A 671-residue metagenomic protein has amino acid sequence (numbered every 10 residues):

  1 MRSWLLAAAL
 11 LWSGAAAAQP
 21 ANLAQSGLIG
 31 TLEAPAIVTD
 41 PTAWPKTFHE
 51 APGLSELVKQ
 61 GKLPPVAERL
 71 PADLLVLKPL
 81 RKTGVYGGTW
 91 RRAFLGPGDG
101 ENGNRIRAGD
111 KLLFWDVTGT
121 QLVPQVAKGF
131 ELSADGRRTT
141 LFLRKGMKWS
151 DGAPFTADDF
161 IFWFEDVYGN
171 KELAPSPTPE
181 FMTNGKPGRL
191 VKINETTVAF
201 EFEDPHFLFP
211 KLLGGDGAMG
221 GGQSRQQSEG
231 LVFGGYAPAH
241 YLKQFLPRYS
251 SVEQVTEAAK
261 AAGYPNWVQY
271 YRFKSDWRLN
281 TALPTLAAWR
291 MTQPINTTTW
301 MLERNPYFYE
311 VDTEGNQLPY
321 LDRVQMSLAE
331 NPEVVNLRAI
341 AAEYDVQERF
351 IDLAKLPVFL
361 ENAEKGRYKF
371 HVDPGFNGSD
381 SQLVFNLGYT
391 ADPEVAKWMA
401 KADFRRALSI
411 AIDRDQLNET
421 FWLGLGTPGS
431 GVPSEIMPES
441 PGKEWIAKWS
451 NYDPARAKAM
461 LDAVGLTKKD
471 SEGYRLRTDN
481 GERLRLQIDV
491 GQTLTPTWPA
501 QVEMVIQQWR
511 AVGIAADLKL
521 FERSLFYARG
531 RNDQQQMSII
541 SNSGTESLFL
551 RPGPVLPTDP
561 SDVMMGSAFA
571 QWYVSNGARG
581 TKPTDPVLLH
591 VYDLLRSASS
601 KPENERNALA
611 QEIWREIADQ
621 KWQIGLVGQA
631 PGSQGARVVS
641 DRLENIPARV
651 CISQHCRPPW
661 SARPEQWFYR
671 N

Functional and structural regions predicted by a protein language model:
E50, S55-A134, E165: N-terminal lobe/hinge region of extracytoplasmic solute-binding protein
L75, F94, L283, W289-W300 (+7 more regions): Detector for C-terminal structural segments
R81-R107, V126, F209-G217, V384 (+4 more regions): A structural "hinge/loop" feature
Y86-G96, K128, R138-L141, W163 (+5 more regions): Short, well-ordered beta-strand elements
Q121, K128-A174, I193, A199 (+3 more regions): Aromatic- and charge-enriched surface segment that lines or borders ligand/interaction sites
L143-R144, W149, D276-N280, Y307-F359 (+3 more regions): Ligand-site clamp/hinge motif
W163, K171-P177, L190-K192, R290-M301 (+5 more regions): Extracellular/periplasmic solute-recognition and catalytic clefts
P179-V268, I646: Surface-exposed binding/hinge segments that line and control ligand-binding clefts or catalytic entry sites
